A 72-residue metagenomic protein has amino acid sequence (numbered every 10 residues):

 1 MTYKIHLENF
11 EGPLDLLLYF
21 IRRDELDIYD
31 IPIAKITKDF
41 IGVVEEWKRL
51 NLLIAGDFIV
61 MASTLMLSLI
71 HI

Functional and structural regions predicted by a protein language model:
M1-N9, D24, Y29-P32: Conserved interaction-surface patches within small, structured recognition/assembly domains
L14: Peptidyl-prolyl cis-trans isomerase
I28-L67: Glycine/small-residue-rich interface belts in oligomeric ring/scaffold proteins and their assembly partners
I70-I72: Conserved small/polar residues in nucleotide/adenosyl-binding loops
